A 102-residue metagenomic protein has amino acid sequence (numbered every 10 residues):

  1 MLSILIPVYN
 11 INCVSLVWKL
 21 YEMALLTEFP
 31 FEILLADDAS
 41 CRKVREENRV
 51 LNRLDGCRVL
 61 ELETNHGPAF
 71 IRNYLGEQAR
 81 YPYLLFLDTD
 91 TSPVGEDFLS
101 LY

Functional and structural regions predicted by a protein language model:
M1-E22: N-proximal low-complexity "stem/linker" segments adjacent to membrane-targeting elements
I11, D37-S40, H66, T89: Conserved short acidic donor-positioning loop in nucleotide-sugar-dependent glycosyltransferases
S15-L16, V44-E46, I71, G95-D97: Short glycine-/acidic-enriched loop or helix-start segments at secondary-structure transitions that form or flank
L20-E61: Acidic donor-binding segment of Leloir-type glycosyltransferases
L62-A79: Glycine-rich, basic loop-to-helix element that forms the pyrophosphate-binding segment of sugar-nucleotide handling
T64, Y81, T89-T91: Short acidic donor-binding/metal-coordinating loop in glycosyltransferase active sites
L84: Short aromatic/hydrophobic "clamp" motif used to bind/position activated sugar donors
T91-Y102: Acidic donor-binding/catalytic loop of UDP-sugar-dependent glycosyltransferases, especially processive GT2
